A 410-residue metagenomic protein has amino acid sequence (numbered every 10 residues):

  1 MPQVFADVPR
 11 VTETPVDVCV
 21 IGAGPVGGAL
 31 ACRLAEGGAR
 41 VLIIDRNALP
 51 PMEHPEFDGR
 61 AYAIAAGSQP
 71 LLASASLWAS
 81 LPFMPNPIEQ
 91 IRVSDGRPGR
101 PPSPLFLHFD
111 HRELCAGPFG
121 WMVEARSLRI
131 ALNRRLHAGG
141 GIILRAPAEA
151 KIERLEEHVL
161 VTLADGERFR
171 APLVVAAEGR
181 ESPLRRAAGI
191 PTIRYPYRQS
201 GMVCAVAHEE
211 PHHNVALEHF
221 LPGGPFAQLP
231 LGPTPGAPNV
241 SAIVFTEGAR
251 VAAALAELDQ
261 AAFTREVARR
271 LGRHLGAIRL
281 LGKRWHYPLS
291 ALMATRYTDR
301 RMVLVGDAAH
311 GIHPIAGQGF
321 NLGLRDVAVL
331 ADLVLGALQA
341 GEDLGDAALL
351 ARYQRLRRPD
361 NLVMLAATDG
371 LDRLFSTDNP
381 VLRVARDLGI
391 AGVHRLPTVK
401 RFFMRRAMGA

Functional and structural regions predicted by a protein language model:
T12-P15, M84-A187, Y195-S200: Conserved N-terminal helical subregion
D17-I43: N-terminal Rossmann-like FAD-binding beta1-loop-alpha1 element of flavoenzymes
V26, L49, E181: Conserved Rossmann-like nucleotide-cofactor binding loop
A35-F57: Glycine-rich FAD pyrophosphate-binding loop
E56-P98: N-terminal FAD cofactor-binding segment of flavoenzymes
L72, E167-R168, L173-A277, L281-R284: Conserved FAD-binding catalytic core of PHBH/FMO-like flavoproteins
V251-G345: FAD/FMN-dependent oxidoreductases across multiple families
D332-A410: C-terminal helical "tail/cap" subdomain of flavin- and related membrane-associated enzymes
